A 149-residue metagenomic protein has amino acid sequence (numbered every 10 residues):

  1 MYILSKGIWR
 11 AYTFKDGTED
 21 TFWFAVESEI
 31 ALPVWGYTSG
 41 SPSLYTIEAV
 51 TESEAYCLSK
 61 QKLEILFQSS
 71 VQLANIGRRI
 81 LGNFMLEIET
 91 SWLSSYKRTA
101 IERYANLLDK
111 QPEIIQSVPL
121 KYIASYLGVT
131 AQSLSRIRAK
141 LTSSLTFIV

Functional and structural regions predicted by a protein language model:
M1-R10, E27-S28: Glycine- and acidic-residue-biased ligand/ion/polar-headgroup-sensing regions
L4, E54, F147-V149: Localized chelating/binding microdomains that coordinate divalent metal ions or stabilize phosphate-bearing
Y12-T18: Cytochrome P450 core scaffold surrounding the K-helix E-X-X-R motif and the conserved "meander" helix-loop region
D20-R78: Cyclic-nucleotide recognition modules
L44-Y45, E64-L66, I88-S95, I114-I115: Short helix-to-loop capping/linker segments positioned immediately adjacent to catalytic or ligand/cofactor-binding
K62, S69-L73, G77-R78, F84-E89 (+4 more regions): Alpha-helical bundle regulatory/interaction domains
R98-V149: Phosphate-/nucleic-acid-contacting segments
